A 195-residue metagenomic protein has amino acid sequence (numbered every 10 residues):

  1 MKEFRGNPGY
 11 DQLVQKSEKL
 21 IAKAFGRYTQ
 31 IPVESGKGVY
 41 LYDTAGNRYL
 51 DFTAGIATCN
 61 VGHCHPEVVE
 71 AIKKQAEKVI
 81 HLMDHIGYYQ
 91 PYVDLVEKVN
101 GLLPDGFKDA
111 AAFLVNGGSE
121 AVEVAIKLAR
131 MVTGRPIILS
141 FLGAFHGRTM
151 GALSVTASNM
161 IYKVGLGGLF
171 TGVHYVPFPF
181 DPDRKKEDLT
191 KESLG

Functional and structural regions predicted by a protein language model:
M1-K37, V79, G87, Y92 (+1 more regions): Active-site-adjacent loop/helix segments that line or gate small-molecule/cofactor pockets in enzymes
G6-N7, R48-R135, L139: Glycine-rich loop-to-alpha-helix module at the N-terminal edge of alpha/beta enzyme cores
D11-E18, V69, K73, G167 (+1 more regions): Generic detector of well-ordered alpha-helical segments enriched in charged/polar residues, highlighting helical
F25, V33, V61, L153-V155 (+1 more regions): Short clusters of hydrophobic/aromatic residues that line enzyme substrate/ligand-binding pockets
Y28-T29, G55-I56, L82-M83, D188 (+1 more regions): Short, contiguous strand/loop micro-motifs
Q30-D51: Active-site and channel-lining beta-strand-loop segments that bind or position nucleotide-derived/phosphorylated
E97-G195: PLP-dependent aspartate aminotransferase-fold enzymes
